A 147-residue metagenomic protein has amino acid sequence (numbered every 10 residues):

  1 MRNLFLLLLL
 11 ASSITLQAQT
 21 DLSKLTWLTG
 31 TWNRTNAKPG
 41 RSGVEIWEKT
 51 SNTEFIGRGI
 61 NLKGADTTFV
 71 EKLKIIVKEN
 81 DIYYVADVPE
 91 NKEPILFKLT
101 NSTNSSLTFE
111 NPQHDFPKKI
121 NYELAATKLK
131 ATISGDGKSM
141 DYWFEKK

Functional and structural regions predicted by a protein language model:
M1-K24: Bacterial Sec-dependent N-terminal signal peptides
T15, W27-T29, F55-G57, S102-S105: Short Pro/Gly-enriched beta-strand edge/turn motifs at strand-loop
Q19-T31, I76: N-terminal helix-cap/turn-to-beta initiation motif at the start of protein domains
K24, T31, T50, N61-K63 (+2 more regions): Amphipathic alpha-helical hairpins
T26-R41, E45, G57-G59: Tryptophan-anchored aromatic micro-motifs
V44-E90: N-terminal glycine/threonine-rich, aromatic-flanked beta-hairpin/loop signature
F69-K74, N80-K147: Beta-sheet ligand-binding and adhesion/scaffold domains
